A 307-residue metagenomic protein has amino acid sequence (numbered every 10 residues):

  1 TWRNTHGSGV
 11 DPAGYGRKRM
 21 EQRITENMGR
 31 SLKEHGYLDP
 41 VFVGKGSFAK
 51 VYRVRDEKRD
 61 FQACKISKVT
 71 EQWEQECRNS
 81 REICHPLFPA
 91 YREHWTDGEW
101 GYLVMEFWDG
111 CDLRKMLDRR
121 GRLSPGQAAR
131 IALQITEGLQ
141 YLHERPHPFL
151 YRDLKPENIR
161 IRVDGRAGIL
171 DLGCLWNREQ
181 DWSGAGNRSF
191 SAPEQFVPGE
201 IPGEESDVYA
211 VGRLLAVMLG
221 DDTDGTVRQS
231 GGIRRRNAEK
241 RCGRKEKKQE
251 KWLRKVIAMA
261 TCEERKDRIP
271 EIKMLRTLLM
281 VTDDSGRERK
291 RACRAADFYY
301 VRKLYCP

Functional and structural regions predicted by a protein language model:
P40-G46, V51: Protein kinase glycine-rich loop
A49-K50, V54-E71: ATP-binding glycine-rich loop module of kinase domains
T70-E82: AlphaC helix of the eukaryotic protein kinase fold
A90-G101: Short beta-strand micro-motifs within the conserved protein kinase catalytic domain, predominantly in the N-lobe
H143-I161: Catalytic-loop of the protein kinase fold
W182-Q195: Conserved activation segment of eukaryotic-like protein kinases, specifically the C-terminal portion of the activation
D207: Conserved catalytic-loop aspartate of Hanks-type protein kinases
